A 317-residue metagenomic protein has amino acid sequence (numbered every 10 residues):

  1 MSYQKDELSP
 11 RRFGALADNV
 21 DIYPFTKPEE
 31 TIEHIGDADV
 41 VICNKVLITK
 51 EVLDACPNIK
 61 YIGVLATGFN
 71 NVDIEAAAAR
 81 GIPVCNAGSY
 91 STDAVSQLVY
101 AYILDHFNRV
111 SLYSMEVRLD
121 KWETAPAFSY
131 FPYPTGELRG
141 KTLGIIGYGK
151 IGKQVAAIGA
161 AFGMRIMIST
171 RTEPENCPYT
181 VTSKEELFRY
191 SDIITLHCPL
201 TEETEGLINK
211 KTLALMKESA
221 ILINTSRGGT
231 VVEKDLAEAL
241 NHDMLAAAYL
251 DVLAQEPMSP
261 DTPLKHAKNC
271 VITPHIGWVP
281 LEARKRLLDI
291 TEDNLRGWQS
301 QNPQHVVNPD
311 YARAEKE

Functional and structural regions predicted by a protein language model:
M1-A38, G163, M167, A314-E317: N-terminal glycine-/charge-rich "phosphate-binding" loop or analogous flexible N-terminal tail
P24, L65-A66, I82-D93, T170 (+1 more regions): Short beta->alpha connector loops at strand-helix junctions that form conserved, small/polar/Pro-enriched
T49-L53, R165, R171-P263: Rossmann-like adenosine-cofactor binding region
G88-T142, V307: Phosphate-binding beta-alpha-beta segment of Rossmann-like dinucleotide-binding domains, i.e., the NAD(P)
Y148-G149: Glycine-rich Rossmann-fold phosphate-binding loop(s) that bind the pyrophosphate of adenine dinucleotide cofactors
G152-K153: N-terminal Rossmann-fold NAD(P) dinucleotide-binding loop
S219-E317: Rossmann-like dinucleotide-binding domain for NAD(H)/NADP(H)
